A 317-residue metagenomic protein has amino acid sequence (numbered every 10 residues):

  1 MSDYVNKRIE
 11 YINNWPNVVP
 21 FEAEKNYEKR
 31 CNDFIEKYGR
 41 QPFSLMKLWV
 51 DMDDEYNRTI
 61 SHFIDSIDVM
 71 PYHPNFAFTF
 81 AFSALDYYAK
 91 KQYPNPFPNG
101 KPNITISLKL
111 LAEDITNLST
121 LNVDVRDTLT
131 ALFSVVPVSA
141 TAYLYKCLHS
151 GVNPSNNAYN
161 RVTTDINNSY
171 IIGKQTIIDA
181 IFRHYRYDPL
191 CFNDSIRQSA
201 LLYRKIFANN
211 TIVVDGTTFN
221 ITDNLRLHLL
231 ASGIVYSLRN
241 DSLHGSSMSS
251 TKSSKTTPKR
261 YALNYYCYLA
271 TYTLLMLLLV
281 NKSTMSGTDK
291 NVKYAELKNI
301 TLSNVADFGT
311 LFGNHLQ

Functional and structural regions predicted by a protein language model:
M1-V50, E55-S61, D65-Y72, F76 (+3 more regions): Charged, non-catalytic interaction/linker regions at domain boundaries that couple catalytic cores to substrate
F21-Y56, H62-I67, P71-I206: Helix-loop junctions and short alpha-helical segments
S61, S83-D86, S237-H244: Generic structural signal for well-ordered, non-membrane alpha-helices
I172-Q317: Polyanionic, low-complexity intrinsically disordered segments
